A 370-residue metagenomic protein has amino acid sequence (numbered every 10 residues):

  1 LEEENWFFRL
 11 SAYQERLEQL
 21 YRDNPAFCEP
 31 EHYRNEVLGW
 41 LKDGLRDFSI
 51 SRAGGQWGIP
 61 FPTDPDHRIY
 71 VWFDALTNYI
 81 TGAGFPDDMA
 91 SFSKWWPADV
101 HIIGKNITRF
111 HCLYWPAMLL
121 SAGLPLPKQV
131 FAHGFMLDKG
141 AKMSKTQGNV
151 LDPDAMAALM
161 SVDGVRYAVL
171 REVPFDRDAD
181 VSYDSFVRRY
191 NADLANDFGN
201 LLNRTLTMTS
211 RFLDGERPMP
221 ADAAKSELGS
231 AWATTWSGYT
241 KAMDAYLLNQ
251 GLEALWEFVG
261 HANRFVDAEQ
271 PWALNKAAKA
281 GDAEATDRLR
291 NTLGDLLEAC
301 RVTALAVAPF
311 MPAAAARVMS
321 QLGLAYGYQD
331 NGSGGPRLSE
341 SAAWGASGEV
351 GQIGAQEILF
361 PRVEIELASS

Functional and structural regions predicted by a protein language model:
L1-R211, E253-L255: Structured secondary-structure scaffolds
R16-L17, T235-G238, A299-T303: A general alpha-helix detector
D23-P25, D64, D87-W95, D214-S230 (+2 more regions): Short, glycine- and charge-enriched coil/turn segments that flank and shape catalytic ligand pockets
G134-M136, S185, A221-K225, M319-L324: A glycine-rich phosphate-binding loop feature that marks nucleotide/adenosyl-phosphate handling sites
P174-R177, V181-Y190, T205-G251: Long, amphipathic alpha-helical stalk/connector segments used for oligomerization, subunit docking, or mechanical
A195, G199, G229, A233 (+4 more regions): Generic structural concept
K241, Y246, W256-S370: Basic, alpha-helical terminal appendages of large translation-related enzymes
